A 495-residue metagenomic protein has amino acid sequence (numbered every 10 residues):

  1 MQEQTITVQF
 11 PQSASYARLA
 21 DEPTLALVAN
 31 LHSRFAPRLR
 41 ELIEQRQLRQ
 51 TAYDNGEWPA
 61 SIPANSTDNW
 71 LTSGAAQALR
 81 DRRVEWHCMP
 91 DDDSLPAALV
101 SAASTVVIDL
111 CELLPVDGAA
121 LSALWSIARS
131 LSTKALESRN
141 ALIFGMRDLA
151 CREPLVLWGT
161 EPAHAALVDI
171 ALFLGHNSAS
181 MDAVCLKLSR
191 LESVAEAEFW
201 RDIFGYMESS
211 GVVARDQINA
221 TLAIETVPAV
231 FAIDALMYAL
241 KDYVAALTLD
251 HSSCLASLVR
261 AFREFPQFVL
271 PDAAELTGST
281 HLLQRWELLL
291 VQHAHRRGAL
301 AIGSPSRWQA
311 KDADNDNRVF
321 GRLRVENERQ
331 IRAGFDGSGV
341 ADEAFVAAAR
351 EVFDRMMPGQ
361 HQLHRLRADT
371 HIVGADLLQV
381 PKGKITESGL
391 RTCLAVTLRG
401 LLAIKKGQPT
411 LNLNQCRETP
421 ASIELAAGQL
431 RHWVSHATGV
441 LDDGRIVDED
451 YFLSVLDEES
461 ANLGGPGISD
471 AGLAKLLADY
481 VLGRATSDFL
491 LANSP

Functional and structural regions predicted by a protein language model:
E3-R34, E41, G56-G118, R129-P495: Conserved alpha/beta-domain cores
L39-E41, Q45: N-terminal localization/anchoring segments of enzymes in phospholipid and broader phosphate metabolism
